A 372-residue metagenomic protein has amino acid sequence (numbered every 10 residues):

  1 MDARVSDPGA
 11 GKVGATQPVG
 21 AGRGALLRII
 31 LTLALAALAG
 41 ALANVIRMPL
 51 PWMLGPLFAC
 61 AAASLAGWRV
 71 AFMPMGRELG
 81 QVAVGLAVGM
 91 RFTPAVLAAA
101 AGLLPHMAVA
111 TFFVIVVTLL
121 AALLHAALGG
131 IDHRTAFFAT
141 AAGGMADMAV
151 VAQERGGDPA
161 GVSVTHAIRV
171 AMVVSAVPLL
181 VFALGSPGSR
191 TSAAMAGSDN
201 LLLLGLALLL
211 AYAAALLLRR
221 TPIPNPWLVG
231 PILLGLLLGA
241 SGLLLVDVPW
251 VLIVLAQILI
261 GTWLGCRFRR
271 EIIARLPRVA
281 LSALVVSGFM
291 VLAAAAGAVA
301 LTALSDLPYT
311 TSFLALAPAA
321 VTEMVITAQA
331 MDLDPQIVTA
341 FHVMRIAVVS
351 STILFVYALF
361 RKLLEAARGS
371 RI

Functional and structural regions predicted by a protein language model:
R28-L35, F92-L123, L204, V254-L255 (+1 more regions): Entry/N-cap segments of selected transmembrane alpha helices and their immediately preceding amphipathic helices
L33, A37, S175, A183-L243: Core mid-bundle transmembrane helix pairs that form the ion/substrate translocation pathway in diverse multi-pass
G40-L54, A62, A66-R77, A215-V229 (+1 more regions): Flexible hinge motifs at transmembrane-helix junctions and intramembrane kinks/re-entrant loops in multi-pass membrane
A43-F58, R77-Q81, L103-V114, T135-A141 (+3 more regions): Structural signature of hydrophobic alpha-helical transmembrane segments
W52, P94-G102, A183-D199, S241-W250 (+3 more regions): Membrane-interface helix termini and inter-helical loops of multi-pass transporters
L57-G102, L234-S241, W250-L276: Hydrophobic transmembrane alpha-helices of secondary-active transporters and Na+-translocating membrane complexes
L128-I168, L307-F341: Alpha-helical membrane segments and immediately flanking helix-loop junctions that form or couple to the substrate/ion
G143-M148, S163-F182, A293, V321-E323 (+1 more regions): Membrane-embedded alpha-helical segments of transport systems, primarily multispan ion/solute transporters
